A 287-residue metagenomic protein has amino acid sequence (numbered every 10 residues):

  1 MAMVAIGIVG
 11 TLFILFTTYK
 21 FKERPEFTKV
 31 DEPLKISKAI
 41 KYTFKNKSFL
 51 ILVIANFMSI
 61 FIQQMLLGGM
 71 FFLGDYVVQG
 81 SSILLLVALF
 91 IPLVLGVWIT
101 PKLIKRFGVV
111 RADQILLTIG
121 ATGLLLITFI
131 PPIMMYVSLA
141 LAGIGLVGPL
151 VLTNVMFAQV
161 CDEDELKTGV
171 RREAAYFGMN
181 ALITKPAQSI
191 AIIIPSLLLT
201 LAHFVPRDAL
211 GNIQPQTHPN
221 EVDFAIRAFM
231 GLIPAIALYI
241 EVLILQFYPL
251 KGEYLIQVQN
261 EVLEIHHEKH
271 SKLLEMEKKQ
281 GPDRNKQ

Functional and structural regions predicted by a protein language model:
M1-F71, D75-G80, F229, P234-Q287: Intracellular loop-helix junctions on the cytosolic face of multi-pass helical membrane proteins
M1-I8, L197-A237: A membrane-interface helix-boundary motif in multi-pass transporters
F90-W98, S189: Residue-level signature of mid-helix packing/kink "hotspots" within the transmembrane helices of 12-pass Major
L95-V109: Helix-to-loop junctions at the C-terminal end of transmembrane segments in multipass secondary transporters
R111-L126: Structural signature of the two symmetry-related core transmembrane helices
T128-L139: Helix-loop junctions at membrane interfaces in 12-TM secondary transporters
P149-K167: Intracellular juxtamembrane helix-capping segments at the cytosolic ends of symmetry-related transmembrane helices
V170-H203: A late C-terminal transmembrane helix in Major Facilitator Superfamily
